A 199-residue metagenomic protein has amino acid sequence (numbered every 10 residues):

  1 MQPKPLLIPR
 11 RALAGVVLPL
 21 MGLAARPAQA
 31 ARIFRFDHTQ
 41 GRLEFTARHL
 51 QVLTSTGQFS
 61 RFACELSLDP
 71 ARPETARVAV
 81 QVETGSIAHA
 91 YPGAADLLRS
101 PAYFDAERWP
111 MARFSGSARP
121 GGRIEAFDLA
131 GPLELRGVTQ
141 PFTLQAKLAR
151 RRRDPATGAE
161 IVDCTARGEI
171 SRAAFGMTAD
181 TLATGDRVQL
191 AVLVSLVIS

Functional and structural regions predicted by a protein language model:
M1-I8, G15-G22: N-terminal secretory signal peptides
R10-R11, R172: Short, cationic motifs built from Arg/Lys/His that form the positively charged side of catalytic pockets
Q29-S199: Low-complexity, acidic/polar, glycine-enriched regions of mature
